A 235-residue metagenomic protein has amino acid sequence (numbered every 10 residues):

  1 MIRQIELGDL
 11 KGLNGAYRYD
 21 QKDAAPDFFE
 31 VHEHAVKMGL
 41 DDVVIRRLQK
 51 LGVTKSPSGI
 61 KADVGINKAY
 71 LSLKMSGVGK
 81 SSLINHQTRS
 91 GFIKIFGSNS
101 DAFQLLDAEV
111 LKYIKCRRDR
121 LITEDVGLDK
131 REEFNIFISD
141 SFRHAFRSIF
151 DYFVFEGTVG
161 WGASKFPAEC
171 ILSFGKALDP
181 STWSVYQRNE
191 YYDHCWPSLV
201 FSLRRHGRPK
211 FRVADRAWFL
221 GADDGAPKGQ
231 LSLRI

Functional and structural regions predicted by a protein language model:
M1-A62, I66, Y70-I235: Short, positively charged
